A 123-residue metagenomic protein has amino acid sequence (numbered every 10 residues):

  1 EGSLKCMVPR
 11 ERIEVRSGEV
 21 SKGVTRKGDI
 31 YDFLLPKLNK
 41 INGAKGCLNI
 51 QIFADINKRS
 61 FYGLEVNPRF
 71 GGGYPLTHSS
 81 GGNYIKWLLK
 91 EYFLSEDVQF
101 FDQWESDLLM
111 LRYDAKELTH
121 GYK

Functional and structural regions predicted by a protein language model:
E1-E11, F33-K37, F61-V66, L76: Beta-strand scaffold of nucleotide-dependent catalytic cores
G2, G18, K58-R59, S95-V98: Detector for glycine-centered tight turns/loop "hinges" at secondary-structure junctions
R12-G23, N67-G81: Glycine-rich phosphate/pyrophosphate-binding beta-alpha loops
R16-G63, N67, G121: A long amphipathic alpha-helix within ATP-dependent nucleotide-binding catalytic cores
G28-Y31, H78, G82: Electropositive phosphate-/nucleotide-binding environments in soluble metabolic enzymes
D55, K86-K123: Peripheral (often C-terminal) accessory segments that flank ATP-dependent C-N-forming ligase machineries
